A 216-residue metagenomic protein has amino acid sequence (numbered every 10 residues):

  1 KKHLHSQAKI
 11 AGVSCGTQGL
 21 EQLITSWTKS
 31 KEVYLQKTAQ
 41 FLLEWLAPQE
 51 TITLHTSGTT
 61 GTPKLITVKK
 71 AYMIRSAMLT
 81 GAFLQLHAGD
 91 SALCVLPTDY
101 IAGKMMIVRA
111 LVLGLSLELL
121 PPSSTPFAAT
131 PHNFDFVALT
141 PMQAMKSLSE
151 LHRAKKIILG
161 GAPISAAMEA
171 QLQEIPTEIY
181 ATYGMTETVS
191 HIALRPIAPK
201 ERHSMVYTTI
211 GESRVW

Functional and structural regions predicted by a protein language model:
K1-A8, T80-G81, I101-L113: Hydrophobic alpha-helical segments in the ANL/AMP-binding
K1-V33, K64-T67, S116-P122: Short beta-strand->loop structural element characteristic of the AMP-binding/adenylate-forming
K37-H55, A88-G89: Conserved pre-ATP/AMP-binding loop-to-beta segment of ANL
T51-M78, Q85: Conserved AMP-binding A3 loop
T56-T59, A92, I107, V137 (+3 more regions): Conserved S/T- and glycine-rich ATP-binding loop of Class I adenylate-forming
K69-R75, S91-K146: AMP-binding/adenylate-forming
A82-L86, L148: Glycine-rich helix-loop-beta junction characteristic of Rossmann-like nucleotide cofactor-binding loops
S147-R202: Gly/Ser/Thr-rich phosphate-binding loop
